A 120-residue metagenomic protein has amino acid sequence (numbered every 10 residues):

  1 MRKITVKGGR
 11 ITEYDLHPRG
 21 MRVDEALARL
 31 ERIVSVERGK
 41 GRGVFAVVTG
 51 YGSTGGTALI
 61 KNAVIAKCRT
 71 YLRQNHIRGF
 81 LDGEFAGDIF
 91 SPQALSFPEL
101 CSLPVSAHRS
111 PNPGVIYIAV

Functional and structural regions predicted by a protein language model:
M1-V120: Long, charged, low-complexity intrinsically disordered regions
